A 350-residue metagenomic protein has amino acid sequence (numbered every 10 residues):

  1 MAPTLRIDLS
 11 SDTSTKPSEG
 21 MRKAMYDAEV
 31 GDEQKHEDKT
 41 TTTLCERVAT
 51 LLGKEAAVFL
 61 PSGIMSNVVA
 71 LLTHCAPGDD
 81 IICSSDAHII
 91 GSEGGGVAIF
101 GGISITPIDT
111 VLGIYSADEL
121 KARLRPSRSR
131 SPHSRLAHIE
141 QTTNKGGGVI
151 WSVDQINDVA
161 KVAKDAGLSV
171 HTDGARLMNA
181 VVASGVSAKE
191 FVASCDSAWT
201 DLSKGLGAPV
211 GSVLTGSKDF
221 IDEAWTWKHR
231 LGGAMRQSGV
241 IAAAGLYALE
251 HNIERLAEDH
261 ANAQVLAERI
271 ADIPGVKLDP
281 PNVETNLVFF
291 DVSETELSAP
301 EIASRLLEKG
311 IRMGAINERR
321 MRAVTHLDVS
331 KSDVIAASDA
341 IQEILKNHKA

Functional and structural regions predicted by a protein language model:
A2-P281, T285-V292, E296-K309, G314-V329 (+1 more regions): Conserved PLP-enzyme active-site core in the AAT-like
